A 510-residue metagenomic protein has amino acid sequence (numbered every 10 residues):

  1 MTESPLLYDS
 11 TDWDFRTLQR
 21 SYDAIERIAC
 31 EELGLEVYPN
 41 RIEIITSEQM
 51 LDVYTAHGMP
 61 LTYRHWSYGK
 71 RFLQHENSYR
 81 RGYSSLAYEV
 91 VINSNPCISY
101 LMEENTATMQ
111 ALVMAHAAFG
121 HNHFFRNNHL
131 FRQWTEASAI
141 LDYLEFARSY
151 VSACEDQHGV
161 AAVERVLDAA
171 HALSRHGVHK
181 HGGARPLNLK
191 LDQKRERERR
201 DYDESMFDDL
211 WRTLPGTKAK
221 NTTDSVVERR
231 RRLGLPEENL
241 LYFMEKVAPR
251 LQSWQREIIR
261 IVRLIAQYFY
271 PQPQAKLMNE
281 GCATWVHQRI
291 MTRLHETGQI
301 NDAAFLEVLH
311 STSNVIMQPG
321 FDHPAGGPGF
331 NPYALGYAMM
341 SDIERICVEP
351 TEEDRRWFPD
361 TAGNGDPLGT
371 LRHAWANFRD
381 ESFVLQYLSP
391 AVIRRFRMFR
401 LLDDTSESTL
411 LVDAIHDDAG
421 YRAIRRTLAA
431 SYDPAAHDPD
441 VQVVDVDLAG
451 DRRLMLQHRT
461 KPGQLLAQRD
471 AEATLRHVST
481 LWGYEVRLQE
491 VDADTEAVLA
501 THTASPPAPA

Functional and structural regions predicted by a protein language model:
R16-C97, T217-L251, L488-A500: Auxiliary, metal-adjacent structural segments of Zn-dependent hydrolase domains
P96-M114, F269-M278: Short pre-active-site segment immediately N-terminal to the catalytic Zn-binding motif
E104, T108, F124, Q299-A510: Non-catalytic terminal regions of proteins
T108-F125, E280-T284, Q288: Active-site recognition of the HExxH zinc-binding catalytic motif
F124-P186, K190, A283-Q299, H310-F321: Post-HExxH zinc-binding segment in Zn-dependent metallohydrolases
T135-E164, R199, D203, F207 (+4 more regions): Sequence-structural signature of the catalytic-core scaffold of metal-dependent phosphohydrolases that act on
A172-K246: Extended catalytic-interface subdomain
V226-P328, P332-Y333, Y337: Long, internal scaffold/assembly segments composed of regular secondary structure
